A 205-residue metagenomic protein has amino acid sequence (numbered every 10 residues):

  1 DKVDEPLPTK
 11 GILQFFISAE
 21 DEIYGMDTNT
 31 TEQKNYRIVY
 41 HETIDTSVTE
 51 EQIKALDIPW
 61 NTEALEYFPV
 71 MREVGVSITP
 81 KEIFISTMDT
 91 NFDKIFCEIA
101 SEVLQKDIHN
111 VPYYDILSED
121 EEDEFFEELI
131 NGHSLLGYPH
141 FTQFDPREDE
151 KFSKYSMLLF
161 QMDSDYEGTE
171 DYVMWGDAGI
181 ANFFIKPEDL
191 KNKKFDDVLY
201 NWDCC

Functional and structural regions predicted by a protein language model:
D1-C205: Preference for intrinsically disordered or flexible, low-complexity segments and adjacent hinge/connector residues
